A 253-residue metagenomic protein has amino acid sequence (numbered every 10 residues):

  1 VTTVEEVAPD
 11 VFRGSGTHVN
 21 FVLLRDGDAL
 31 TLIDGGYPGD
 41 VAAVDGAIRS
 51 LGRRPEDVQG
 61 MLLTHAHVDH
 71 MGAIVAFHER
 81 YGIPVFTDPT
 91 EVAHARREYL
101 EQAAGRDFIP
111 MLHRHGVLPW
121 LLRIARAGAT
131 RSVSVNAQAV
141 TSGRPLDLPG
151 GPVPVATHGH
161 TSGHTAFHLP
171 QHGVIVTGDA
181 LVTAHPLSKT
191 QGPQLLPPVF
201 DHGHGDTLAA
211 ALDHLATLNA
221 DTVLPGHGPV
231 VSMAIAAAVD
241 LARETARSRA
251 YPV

Functional and structural regions predicted by a protein language model:
T2-L51, F167-T183: Conserved beta-strand hairpin/beta-sheet module of binuclear metal-dependent hydrolase folds, prominently
V7, R80-Y81, N219: Short, structured coil segments at secondary-structure junctions
T31-I33, L62, V85, V174-V176 (+1 more regions): Residue-level marker for buried hydrophobic side chains located in beta-strands that build the well-ordered beta-sheet
Y37-G39, T130, P145-D147, G151-H158 (+1 more regions): Metallo-beta-lactamase
Y37-P38, P89-A93, A180-V182, A246-A250: Short, acidic/turn-prone active-site loops that include or flank metal/cofactor- and phosphate-binding residues
A47, A73, A211-H214: A general structural detector for well-ordered alpha-helical segments in enzyme core domains, enriched
R49-Q138, L241: Active-site HxH/HxHxD metal-binding segment of metal-dependent hydrolases
V230-V253: Binuclear metal-ion centers of metallo-dependent hydrolases, dominated by the metallo-beta-lactamase
